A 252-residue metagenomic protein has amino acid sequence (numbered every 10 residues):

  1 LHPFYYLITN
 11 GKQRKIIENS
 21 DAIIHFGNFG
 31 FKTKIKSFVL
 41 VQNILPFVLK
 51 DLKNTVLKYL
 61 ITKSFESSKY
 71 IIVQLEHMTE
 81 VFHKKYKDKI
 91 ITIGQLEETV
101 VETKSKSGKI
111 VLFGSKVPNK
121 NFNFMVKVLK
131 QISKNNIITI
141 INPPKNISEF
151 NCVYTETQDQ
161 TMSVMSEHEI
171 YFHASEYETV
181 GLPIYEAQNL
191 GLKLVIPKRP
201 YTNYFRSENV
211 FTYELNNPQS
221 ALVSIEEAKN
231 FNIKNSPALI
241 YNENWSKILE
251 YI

Functional and structural regions predicted by a protein language model:
L52-I71: Membrane-proximal helix-turn-helix segments that form the acceptor-binding/catalytic region of lipid-linked
E66-I90: A short, active-site helix/loop in glycosyltransferases that binds the activated sugar's phosphate group
T92-E102, P144-N146: Short beta-strand->alpha-helix junction loop in the catalytic core of nucleotide-activated group-transfer enzymes
T103-K120, V126-K130: Conserved donor-binding/catalytic core segment of Leloir-type glycosyltransferases
S148-Q158, V164, F172: Active-site donor-binding acidic/aromatic loop of nucleotide-activated sugar and phosphosugar transferases involved
E176, Q188: Aromatic "clamp/platform" in nucleotide-sugar-dependent glycosyltransferases that forms part of the donor/acceptor
K193-I196: Short hydrophobic beta-strand element within catalytic cores of glycosyltransferases and related nucleotide-activated
L215-Q219, V223-I252: A charged, aromatic-enriched C-terminal amphipathic alpha-helix characteristic of glycosyltransferases across folds
